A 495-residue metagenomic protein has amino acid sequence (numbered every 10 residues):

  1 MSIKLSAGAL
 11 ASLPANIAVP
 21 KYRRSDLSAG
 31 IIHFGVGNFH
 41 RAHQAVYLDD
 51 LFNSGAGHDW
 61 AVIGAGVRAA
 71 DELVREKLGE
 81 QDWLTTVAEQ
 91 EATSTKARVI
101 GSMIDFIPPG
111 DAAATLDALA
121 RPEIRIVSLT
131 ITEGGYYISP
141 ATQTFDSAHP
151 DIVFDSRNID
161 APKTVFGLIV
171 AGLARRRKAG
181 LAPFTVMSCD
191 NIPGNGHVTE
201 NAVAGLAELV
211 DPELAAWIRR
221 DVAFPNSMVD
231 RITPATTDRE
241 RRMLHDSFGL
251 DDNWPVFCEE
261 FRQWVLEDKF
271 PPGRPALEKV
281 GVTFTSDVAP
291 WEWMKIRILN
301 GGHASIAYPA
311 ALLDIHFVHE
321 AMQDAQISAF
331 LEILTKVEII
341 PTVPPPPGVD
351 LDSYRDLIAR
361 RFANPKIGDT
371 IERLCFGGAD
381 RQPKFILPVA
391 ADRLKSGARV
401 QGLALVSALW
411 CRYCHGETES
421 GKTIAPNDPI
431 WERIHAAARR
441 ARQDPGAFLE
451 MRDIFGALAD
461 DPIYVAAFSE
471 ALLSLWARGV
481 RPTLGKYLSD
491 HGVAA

Functional and structural regions predicted by a protein language model:
M1-A495: Substrate/ligand-engaging "lid" and interaction regions
